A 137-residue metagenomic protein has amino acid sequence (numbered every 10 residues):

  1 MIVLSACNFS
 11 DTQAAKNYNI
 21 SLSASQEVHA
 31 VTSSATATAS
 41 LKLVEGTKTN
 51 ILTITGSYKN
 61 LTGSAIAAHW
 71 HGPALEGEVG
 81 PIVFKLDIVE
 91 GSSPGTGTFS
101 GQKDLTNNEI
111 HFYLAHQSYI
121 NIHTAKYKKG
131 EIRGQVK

Functional and structural regions predicted by a protein language model:
M1-S5: Sec-dependent bacterial lipoprotein signal peptides
C7-A68, G72-K137: Metal-centered catalytic cores of metalloenzymes
